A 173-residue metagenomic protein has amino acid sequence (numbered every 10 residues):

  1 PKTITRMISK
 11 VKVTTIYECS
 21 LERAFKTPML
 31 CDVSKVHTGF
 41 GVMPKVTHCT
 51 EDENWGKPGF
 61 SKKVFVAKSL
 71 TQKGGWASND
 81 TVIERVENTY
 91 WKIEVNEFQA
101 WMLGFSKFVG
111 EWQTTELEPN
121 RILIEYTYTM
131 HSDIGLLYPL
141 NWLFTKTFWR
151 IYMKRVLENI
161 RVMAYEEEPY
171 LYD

Functional and structural regions predicted by a protein language model:
P1-K57: Hydrophobic ligand-binding cavity/cleft-lining segments
M7-S9, G74, S106, N120: Residue-level preference for beta-strand/loop junctions
V13-T15, A77-E84, F108-E116, Y128: Hydrophobic/aromatic beta-strand elements that line small-molecule binding cavities or substrate pockets in beta-rich
E18-E22, I83-Y90, Q113-E125, V162 (+1 more regions): A short, structured loop/turn motif at beta-sheet edges
K35, V46-L103, E158-D173: Glycine-rich portal/gate segments that line the openings of hydrophobic small-molecule binding cavities
E94-K154, L171-Y172: Beta-strand/loop substructures that line and gate deep hydrophobic ligand-binding cavities in soluble
